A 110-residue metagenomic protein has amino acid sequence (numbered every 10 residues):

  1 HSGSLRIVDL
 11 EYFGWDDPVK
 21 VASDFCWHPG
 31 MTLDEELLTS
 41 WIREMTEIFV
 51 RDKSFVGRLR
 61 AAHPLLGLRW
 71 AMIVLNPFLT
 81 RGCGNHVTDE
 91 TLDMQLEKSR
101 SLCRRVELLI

Functional and structural regions predicted by a protein language model:
H1-V21: Active-site acidic catalytic loop and adjacent metal/ATP-binding pocket of ATP-dependent phosphoryl transfer enzymes
E11, D16, E35-E36, E44-E47 (+3 more regions): Glutamate identity and glutamate-enriched acidic tracts
D17-K53, P64-C83: Active-site activation/catalytic loop segments of kinase-like enzymes and analogous catalytic loops in related
A61: ATP-dependent phospho-/nucleotidyl transfer catalytic cores
M72-I110: ATP/Mg2+ or Mg2+-diphosphate-binding catalytic cores that bind nucleotide phosphates or diphosphates via glycine-rich
